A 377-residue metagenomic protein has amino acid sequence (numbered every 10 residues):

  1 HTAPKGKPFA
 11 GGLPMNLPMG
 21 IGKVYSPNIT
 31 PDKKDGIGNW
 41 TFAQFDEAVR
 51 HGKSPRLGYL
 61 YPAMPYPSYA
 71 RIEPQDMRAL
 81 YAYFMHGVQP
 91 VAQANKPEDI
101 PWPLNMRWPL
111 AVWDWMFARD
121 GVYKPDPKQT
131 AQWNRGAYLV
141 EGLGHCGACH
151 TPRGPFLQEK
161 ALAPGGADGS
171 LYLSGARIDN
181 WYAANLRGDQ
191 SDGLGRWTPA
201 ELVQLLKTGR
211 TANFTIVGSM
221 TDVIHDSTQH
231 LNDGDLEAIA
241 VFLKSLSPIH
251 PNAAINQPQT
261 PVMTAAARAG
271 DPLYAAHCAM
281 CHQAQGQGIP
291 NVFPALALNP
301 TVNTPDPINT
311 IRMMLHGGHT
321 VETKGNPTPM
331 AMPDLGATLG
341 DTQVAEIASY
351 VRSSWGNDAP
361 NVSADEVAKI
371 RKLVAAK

Functional and structural regions predicted by a protein language model:
H1-L17, D114-W115, K124-G154, E159-Y172 (+2 more regions): Sequence/structural segment immediately N-terminal to covalent heme-attachment motifs in c-type and related
H1-T2, Y25-N28, A43-H51, R78-A82 (+9 more regions): C-type cytochrome heme c attachment motif
T2-I21, S26-P27, V203, G218-M220 (+2 more regions): Solvent-exposed helix-loop boundary motif
G6-G36, R50, A63-P67, W108-P125 (+3 more regions): Sequence context of c-type cytochrome heme-c attachment sites
K23-N39, R50-Q75, K96-E98, W181-G195 (+4 more regions): Axial heme c-ligation environment in periplasmic c-type cytochrome domains
V24, A48, K53-L57, Q75-T130 (+7 more regions): Post-cleavage N-terminal segment of exported redox proteins
W40, A131, W197, P305 (+1 more regions): Residue-level signal for the nucleotide or nucleotide-sugar donor/cofactor binding architecture
